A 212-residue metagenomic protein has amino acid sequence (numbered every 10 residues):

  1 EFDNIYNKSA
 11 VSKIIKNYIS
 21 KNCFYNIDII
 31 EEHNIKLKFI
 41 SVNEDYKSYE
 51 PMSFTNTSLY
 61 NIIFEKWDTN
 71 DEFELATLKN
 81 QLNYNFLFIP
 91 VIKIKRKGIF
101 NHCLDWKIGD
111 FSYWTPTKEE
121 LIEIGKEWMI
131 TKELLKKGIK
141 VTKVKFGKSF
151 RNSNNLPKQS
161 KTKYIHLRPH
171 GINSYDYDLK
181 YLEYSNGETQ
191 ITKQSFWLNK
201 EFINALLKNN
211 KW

Functional and structural regions predicted by a protein language model:
E1-W212: Nucleic-acid endonuclease domains
